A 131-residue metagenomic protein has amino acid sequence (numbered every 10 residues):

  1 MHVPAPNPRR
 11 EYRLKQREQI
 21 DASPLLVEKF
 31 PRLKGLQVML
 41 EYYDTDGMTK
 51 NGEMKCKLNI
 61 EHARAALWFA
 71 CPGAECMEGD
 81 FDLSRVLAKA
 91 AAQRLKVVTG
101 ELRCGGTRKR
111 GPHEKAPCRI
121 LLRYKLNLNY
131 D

Functional and structural regions predicted by a protein language model:
M1-W68: N-terminal alpha-helical interaction blocks
P8, A22, F81-L83, L128-Y130: Short linear motifs in intrinsically disordered/low-complexity regions
R17, E28-K29, L33-L36, Y43 (+6 more regions): Low-complexity, intrinsically disordered/propeptide-like segments
Y42, D46, K57-N59, A65-R110: Short recognition patches in nucleic-acid-associated and regulatory proteins
E53, A70, P112-A116: Boundary/linker segments flanking structured domains
K96-D131: Short metal-binding segments enriched for Cys and/or His
